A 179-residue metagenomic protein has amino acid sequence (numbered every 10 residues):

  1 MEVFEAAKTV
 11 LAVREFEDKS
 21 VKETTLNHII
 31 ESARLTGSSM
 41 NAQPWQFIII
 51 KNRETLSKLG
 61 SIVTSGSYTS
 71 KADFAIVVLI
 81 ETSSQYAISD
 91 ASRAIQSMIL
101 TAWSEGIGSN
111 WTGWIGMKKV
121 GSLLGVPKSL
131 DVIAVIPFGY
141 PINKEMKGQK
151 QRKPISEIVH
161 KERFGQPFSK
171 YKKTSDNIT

Functional and structural regions predicted by a protein language model:
M1-T179: Acidic, surface-exposed loops and disordered segments
